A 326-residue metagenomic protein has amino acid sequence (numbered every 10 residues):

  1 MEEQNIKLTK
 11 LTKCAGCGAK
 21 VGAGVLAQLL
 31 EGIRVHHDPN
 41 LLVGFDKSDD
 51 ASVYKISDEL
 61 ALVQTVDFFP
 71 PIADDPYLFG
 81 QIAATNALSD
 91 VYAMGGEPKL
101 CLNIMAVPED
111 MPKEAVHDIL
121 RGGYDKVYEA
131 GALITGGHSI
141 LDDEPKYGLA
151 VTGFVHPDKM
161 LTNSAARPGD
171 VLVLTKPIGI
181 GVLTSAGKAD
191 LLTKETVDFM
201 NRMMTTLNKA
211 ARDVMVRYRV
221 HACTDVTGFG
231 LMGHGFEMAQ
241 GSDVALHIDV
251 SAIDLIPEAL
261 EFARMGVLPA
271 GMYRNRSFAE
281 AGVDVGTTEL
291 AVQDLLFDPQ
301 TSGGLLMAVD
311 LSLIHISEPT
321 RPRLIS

Functional and structural regions predicted by a protein language model:
M1-A93, A132, R167-L172, P177: N-terminal glycine-rich phosphate/pyrophosphate-binding loops that anchor nucleotide-derived ligands and cofactors
E2-C14, V25-Q28, D110-L133, D142-P145 (+3 more regions): Glycine-/charge-enriched secondary-structure boundary and capping motifs
G32-V35, L78-I82, A165-R167, K188-L191 (+4 more regions): Short, solvent-exposed amphipathic alpha-helical segments in soluble enzyme and RNA/protein-processing domains
L41-V43, A51-Y54, D90-Y92, Y124 (+6 more regions): A generic local secondary-structure boundary/capping motif
S57-A73, E97-L192: Glycine-rich anion-binding loops of enzyme active sites
P76-L102, D118-E129, T206-Y218, A222 (+1 more regions): Small-aliphatic-rich amphipathic alpha-helix that forms the alpha element of a beta-alpha
A150-K159, E195-M215, E289: Active-site glycine-rich loop that binds ribose-phosphate moieties when present
I325-S326: Hydrophobic alpha-helical segments, chiefly the membrane-spanning helices and signal/signal-anchor peptides
